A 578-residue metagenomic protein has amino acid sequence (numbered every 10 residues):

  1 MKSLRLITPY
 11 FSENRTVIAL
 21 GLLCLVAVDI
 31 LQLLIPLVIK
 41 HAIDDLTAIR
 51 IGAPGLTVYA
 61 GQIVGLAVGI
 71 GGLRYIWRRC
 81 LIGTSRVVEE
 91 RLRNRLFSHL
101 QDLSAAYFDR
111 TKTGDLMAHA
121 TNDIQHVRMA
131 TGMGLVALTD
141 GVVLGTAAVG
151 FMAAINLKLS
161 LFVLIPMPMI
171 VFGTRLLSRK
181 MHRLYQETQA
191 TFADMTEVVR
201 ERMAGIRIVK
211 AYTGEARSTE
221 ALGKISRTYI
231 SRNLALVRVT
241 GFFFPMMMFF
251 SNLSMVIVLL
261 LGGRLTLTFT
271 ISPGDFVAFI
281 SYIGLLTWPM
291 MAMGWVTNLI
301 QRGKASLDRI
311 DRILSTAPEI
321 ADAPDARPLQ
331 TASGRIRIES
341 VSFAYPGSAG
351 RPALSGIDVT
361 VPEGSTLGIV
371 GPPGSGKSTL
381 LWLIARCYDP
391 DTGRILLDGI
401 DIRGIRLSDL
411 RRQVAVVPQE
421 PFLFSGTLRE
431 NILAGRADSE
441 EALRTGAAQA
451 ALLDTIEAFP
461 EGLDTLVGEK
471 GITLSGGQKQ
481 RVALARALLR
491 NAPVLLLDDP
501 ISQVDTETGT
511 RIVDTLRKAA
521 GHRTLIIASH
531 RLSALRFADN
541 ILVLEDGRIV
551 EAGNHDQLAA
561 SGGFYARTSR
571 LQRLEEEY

Functional and structural regions predicted by a protein language model:
M1-Q32, T47-I63, W77-L81, S85 (+11 more regions): Membrane-integrated ABC transporters
E13, V17-A27, M133-E187, V258-I271: Transmembrane helices of ABC transporter permease
I18-L73, A153-K158, V256, F269-P273: Transmembrane helix-loop-helix hairpins at lipid-water interfaces of multipass membrane proteins, especially the type-1
L23-C24, L31-K40, D44, L66-T113 (+11 more regions): Juxtamembrane helix-loop junctions of ABC transporter transmembrane domains
R50-G52, F151-I165, A235-D308, I313-L314: Helix-loop-helix
A105-A106, N122-T131, L135, V143 (+6 more regions): An intracellular "coupling" helix at the cytosolic face of ABC transporter transmembrane type-1 domains
L329-Y578: ABC-type nucleotide-binding domain
